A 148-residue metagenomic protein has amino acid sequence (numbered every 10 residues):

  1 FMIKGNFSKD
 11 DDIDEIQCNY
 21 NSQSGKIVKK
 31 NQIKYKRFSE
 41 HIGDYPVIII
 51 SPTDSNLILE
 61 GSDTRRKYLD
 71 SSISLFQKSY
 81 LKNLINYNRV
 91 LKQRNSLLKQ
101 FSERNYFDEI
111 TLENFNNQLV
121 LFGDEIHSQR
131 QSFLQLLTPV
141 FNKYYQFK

Functional and structural regions predicted by a protein language model:
F1-T64, D70-F76, Y80, N142: Nucleotide-state sensing region of NTPase/ATPase domains
N56-K148: An accessory alpha-helical subdomain
